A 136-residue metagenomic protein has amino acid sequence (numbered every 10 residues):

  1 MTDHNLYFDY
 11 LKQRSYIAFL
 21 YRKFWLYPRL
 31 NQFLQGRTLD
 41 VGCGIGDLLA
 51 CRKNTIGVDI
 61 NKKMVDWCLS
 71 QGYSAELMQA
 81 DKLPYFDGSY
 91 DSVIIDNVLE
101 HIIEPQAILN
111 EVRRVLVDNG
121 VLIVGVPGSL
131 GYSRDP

Functional and structural regions predicted by a protein language model:
M1-G88, S92-D96, L109: Conserved N-terminal segment of class I S-adenosyl-L-methionine
K82, E100, G131: Active-site micro-motifs of SAM-dependent methyltransferase domains
F86-Y90, H101, P136: Short secondary-structure transition/capping segments
D96-L99, G125: Residues lining the SAM
I103-E111, V115-P136: S-adenosyl-L-methionine-dependent methyltransferase catalytic module, highlighting the catalytic core
